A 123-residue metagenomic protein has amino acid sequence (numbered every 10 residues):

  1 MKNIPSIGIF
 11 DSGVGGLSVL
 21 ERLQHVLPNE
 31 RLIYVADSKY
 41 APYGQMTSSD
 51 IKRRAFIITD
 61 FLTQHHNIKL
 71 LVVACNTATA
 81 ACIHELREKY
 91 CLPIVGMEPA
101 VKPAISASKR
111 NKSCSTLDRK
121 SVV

Functional and structural regions predicted by a protein language model:
M1-V123: Non-catalytic structural scaffold of enzyme domains
